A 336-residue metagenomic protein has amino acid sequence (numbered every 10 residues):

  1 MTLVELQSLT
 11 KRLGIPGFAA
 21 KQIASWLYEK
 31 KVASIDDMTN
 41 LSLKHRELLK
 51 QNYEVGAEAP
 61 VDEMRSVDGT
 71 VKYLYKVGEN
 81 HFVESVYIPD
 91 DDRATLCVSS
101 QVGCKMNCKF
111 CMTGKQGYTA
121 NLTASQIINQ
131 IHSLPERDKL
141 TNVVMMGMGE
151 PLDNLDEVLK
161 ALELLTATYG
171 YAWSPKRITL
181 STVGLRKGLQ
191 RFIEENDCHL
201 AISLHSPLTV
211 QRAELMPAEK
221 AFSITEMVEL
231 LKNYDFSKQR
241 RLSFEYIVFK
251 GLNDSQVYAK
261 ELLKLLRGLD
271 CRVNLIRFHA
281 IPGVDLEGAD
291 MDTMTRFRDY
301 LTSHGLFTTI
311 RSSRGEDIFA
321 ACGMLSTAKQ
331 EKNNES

Functional and structural regions predicted by a protein language model:
M1-V83, K232-R241, V248-S336: Auxiliary Fe-S-binding modules of radical SAM enzymes
S66, S99-S100, S181, S203: Short linear Ser/Thr-Pro motifs
V71, V83, A94-V98, M106 (+1 more regions): Generic beta-strand structural signal
E79-I88, D92-R93: P-loop NTP-binding catalytic core
P89-Q126: Canonical Radical SAM [4Fe-4S] cluster-binding loop centered on the CxxxCxxC motif and its immediate flanking residues
Y118-A120, I131, V144: Hydrophobic alpha-helical bundles in membrane proteins
S125, N129-R137: Ferredoxin-type iron-sulfur electron-transfer modules in oxidoreductases and energy-metabolism complexes
P135-N142, G147-R311: Conserved AdoMet/S-adenosylmethionine-binding subsite of the radical SAM
